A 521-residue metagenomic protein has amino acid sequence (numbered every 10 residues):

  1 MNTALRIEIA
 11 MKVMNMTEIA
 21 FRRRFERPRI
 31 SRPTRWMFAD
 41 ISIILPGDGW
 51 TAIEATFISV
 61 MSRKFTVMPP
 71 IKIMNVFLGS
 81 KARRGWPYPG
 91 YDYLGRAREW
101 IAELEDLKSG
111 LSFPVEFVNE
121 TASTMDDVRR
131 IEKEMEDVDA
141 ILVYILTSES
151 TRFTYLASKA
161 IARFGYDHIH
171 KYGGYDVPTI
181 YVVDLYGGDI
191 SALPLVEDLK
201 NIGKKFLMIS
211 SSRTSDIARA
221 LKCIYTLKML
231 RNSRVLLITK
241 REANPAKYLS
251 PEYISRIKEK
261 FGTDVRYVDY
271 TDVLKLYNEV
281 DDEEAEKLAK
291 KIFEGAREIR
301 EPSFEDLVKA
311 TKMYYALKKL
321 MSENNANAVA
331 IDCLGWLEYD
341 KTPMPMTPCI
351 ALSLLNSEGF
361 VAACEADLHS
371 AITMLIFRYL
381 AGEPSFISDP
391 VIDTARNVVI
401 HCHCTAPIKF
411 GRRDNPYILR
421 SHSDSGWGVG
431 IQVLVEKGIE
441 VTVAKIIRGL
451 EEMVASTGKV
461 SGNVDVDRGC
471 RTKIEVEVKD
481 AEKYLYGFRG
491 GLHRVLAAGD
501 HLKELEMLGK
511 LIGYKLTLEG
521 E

Functional and structural regions predicted by a protein language model:
M1-I9, M14-K64: N-terminal, intrinsically disordered, basic low-complexity segments enriched in Arg/Pro/Ser/Thr
F65-L193, I217-Y225, P251, S255 (+4 more regions): Metallocofactor- and cofactor-centric catalytic cores in central/energy metabolism, strongly enriched
I180-K200, G359-F377: Ser/Thr/Gly-rich flexible loops in soluble cytosolic domains mediating phosphotransfer, phosphorylation
Y186-T226, R378-T405: Short, glycine-/small-residue-rich phosphate/pyrophosphate-handling segment
I224-R256, K260, V399-N415: Conserved anion/nucleotide-ligand pocket segment
A289-Y379: Long, internal scaffold/assembly segments composed of regular secondary structure
N356-V464: C-terminal catalytic subdomain
G428-E521: Extended hydrophobic packing segments that form well-structured cores
